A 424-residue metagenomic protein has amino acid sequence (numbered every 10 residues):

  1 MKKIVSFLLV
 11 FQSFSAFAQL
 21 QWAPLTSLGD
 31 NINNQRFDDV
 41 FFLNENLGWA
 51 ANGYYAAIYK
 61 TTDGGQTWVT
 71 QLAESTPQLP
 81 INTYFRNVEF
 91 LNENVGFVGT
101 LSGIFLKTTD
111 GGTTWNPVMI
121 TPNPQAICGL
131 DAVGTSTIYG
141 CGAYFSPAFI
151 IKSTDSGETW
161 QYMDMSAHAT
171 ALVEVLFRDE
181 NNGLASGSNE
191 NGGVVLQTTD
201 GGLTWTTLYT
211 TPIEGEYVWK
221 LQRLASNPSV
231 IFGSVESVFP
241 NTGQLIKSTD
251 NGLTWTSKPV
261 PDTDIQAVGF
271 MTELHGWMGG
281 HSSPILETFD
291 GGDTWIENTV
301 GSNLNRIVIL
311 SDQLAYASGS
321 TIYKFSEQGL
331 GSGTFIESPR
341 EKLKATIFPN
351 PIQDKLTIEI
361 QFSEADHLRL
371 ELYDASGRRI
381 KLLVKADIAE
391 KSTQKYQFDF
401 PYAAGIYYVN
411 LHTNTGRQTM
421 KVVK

Functional and structural regions predicted by a protein language model:
M1-K2, E45, Y59, E93 (+12 more regions): Generic cytosolic/nucleocytoplasmic N-terminal low-complexity/intrinsically disordered segments
M1-Q21: Bacterial Sec-dependent N-terminal signal peptides
K3, V230, G280, L310 (+3 more regions): Short, intrinsically disordered/low-complexity patches at protein termini and at juxtamembrane boundaries
K3-I4, S13, N46, T67 (+14 more regions): Intrinsic disorder/low-complexity segments enriched in polar/small residues
L9-Q12, G331-I336, L383: Intrinsically disordered, low-complexity boundary segments flanking structured domains
F14-S15, G112, G157, K355-T357: N-terminal processing/targeting junctions
Q19-S332: Residue-level hotspots at or immediately adjacent to binding/recognition sites across diverse folds
E337-F348, I352-K424: C-terminal outer-membrane/trafficking sorting elements
